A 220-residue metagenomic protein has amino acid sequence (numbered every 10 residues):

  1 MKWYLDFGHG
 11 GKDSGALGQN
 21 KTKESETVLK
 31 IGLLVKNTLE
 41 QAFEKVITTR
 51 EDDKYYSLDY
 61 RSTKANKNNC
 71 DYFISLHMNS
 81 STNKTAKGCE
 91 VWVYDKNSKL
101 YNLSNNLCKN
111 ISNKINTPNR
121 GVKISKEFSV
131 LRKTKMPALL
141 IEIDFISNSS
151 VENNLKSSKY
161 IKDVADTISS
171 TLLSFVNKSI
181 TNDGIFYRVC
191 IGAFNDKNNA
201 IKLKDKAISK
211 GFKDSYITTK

Functional and structural regions predicted by a protein language model:
M1-K21: Short glycine-rich His-centered loop
W3, T22-N182: Active-site-proximal helix/loop segments of hydrolytic enzymes
G8, E51, K220: Acidic/polar N-terminal loop/beta-strand segments that form early-domain functional surfaces
G10, N79, F194: Active-site beta-loop-alpha junctions enriched in small/polar residues
G15, Y101, S150-V151, N199-I201: Short acidic, gly/pro-rich beta-turn/loop elements at beta-sheet edges and active-site/ligand-binding grooves
L17, K54, R188-V189: Generic anion/oxyanion-binding catalytic loop in active/binding sites
G18-E24, F194-N199: Periplasmic OmpA-like peptidoglycan-binding domain that tethers envelope proteins to the cell wall
I180-K220: Solvent-exposed beta-strand motifs enriched in subsets of small alpha/beta binding domains, especially certain
